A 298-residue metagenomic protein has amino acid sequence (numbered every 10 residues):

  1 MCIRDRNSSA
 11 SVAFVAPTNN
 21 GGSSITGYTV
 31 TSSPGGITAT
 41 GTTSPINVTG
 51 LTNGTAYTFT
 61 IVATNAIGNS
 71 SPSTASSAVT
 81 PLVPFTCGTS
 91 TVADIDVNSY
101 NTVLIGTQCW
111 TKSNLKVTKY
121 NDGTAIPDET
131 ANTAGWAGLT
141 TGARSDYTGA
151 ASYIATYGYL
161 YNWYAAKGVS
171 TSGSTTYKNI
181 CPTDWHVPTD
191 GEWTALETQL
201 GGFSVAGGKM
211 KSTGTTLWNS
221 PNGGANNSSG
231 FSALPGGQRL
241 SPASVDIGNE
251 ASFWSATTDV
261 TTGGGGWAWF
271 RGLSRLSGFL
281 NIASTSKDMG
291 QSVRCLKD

Functional and structural regions predicted by a protein language model:
R4-S24, N53, I67-P84: Pro/Thr/Ser/Gly-rich low-complexity, intrinsically disordered linker/stalk tracts
V12, P45-N47: Strand-loop-strand motifs at the edges of beta-sheets in extracellular beta-sandwich domains
A16-T18, S32, A63: Hydrophobic beta-strand positions in extracellular immunoglobulin-like domains
G27-V30: Short beta-strand elements bearing conserved aromatic residues within extracellular beta-rich modules
P34-G36, I67: Solvent-exposed strand-loop boundary residues in beta-sheet-rich modules
G36-T43: Short beta-strand segments within Ig-like beta-sandwich modules, predominantly Fibronectin type-III
V48-S70: Beta-strand-rich modules
P84-D298: Conserved positions within compact, well-structured domain cores
